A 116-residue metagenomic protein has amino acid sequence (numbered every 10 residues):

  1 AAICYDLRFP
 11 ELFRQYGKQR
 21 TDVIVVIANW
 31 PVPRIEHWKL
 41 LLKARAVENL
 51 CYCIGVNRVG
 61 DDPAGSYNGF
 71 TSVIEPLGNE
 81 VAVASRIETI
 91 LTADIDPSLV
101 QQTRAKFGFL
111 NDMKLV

Functional and structural regions predicted by a protein language model:
A2: Internal catalytic-core helix/loop-beta-alpha segment that presents or stabilizes conserved functional determinants
D6, P76, D96-V100: Generic structural motif
L7-L91: CN hydrolase (nitrilase-like) catalytic-core segments centered on the catalytic cysteine and neighboring Lys/Glu
R14, K18, Q101-V116: Cysteine/selenocysteine-centered motifs that mediate thiol-based redox chemistry or coordinate metal-sulfur cofactors
L42, I95-D96, N111: Residue-level signal for alpha-helical context at structural boundaries
R86, T92-A93, G108, L115: Residue-level detector of alpha-helical recognition elements and their boundaries
T89-A105: A short, polar/charged loop-to-alpha-helix boundary motif
